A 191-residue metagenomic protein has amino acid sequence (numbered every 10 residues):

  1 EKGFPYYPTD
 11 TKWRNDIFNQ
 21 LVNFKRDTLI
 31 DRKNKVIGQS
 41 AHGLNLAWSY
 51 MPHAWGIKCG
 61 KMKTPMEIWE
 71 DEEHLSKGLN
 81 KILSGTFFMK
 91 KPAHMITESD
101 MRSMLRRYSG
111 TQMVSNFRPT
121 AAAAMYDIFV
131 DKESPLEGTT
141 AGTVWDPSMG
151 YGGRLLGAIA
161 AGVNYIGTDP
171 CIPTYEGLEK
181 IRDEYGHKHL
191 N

Functional and structural regions predicted by a protein language model:
E1-G43, P52, C59-N191: Class I S-adenosyl-L-methionine-dependent methyltransferase catalytic core
